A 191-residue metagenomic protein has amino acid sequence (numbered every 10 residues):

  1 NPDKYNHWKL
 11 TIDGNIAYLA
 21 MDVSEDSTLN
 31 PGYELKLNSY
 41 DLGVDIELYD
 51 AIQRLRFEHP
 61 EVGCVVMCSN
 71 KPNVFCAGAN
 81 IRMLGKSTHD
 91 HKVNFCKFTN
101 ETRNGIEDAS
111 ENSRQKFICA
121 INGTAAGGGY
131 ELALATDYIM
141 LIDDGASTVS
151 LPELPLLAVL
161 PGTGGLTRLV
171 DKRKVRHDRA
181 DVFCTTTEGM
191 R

Functional and structural regions predicted by a protein language model:
N1-V66: Conserved CoA-thioester-binding segment of acyl-CoA-metabolizing enzymes
N6, N38-D41, C76, R82-G85 (+3 more regions): Generic, ordered loop/turn and secondary-structure boundary motif
A17, M21-G32, Y40, V44 (+4 more regions): Small-residue-centered hinge/linker elements
L19, E47-L48, M67, N80 (+3 more regions): Terminal peptide-recognition signature
D26, I46-E58, P72, I81 (+3 more regions): Rossmann-like short-chain dehydrogenase/reductase
T28-P31, L35, S69-N104, P155-A158: Glycine- (often His-adjacent) and acidic-residue-rich active-site loop that binds/positions the CoA thioester
V66-C68, A120: Residues within well-ordered beta-strands of beta-sheet-rich folds
D90-R191: Conserved catalytic cores of soluble enzyme domains, especially glycine-rich substrate-binding beta-alpha loops
